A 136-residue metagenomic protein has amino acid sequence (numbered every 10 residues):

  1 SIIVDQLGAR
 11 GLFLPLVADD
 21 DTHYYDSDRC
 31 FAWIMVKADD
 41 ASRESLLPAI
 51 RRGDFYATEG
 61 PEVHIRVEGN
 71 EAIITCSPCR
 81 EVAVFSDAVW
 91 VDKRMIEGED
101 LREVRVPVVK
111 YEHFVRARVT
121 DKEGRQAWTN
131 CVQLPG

Functional and structural regions predicted by a protein language model:
S1-G136: Charged catalytic cores and adjacent phosphate/nucleic-acid-binding surfaces used for phosphate/nucleic-acid chemistry
